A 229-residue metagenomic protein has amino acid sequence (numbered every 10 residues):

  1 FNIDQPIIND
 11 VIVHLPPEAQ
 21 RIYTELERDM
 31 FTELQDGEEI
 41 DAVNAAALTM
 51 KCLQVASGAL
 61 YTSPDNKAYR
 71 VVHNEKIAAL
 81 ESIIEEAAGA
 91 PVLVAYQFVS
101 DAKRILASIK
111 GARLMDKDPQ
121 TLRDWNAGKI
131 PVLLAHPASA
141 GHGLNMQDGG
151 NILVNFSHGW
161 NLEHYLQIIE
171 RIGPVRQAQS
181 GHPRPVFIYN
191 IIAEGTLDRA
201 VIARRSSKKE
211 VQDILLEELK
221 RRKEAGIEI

Functional and structural regions predicted by a protein language model:
N2-G149, L216-I229: Conserved Helicase C-terminal RecA-like lobe
S57, Q97, H158, I191-A193: Cofactor-binding loop segments of dinucleotide-utilizing enzymes, especially the Rossmann-like FAD- and NAD(P)+-binding
R70-H73, H158, L162: Flexible, glycine- and charge-enriched loops at secondary-structure boundaries
S100, S139, H158-W160, G173: Short, glycine/acidic-enriched loop or turn micro-motifs at the edges of active sites
L133, I152-L153, I172: Short, well-ordered beta-strand core segments
N145-H158, V186-N190: A short beta-strand element within the Helicase C-terminal
W160-I229: A conserved SF2-helicase RecA2
